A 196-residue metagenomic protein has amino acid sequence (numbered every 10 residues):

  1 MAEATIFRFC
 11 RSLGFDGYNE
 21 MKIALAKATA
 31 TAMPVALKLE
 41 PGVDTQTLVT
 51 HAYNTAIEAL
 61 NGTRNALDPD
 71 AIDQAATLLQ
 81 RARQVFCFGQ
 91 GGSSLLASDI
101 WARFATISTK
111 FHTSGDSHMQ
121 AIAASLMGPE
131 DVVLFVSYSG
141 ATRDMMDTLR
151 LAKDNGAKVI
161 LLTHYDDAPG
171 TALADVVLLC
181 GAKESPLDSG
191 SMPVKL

Functional and structural regions predicted by a protein language model:
E3-A71: HTH-adjacent hinge/linker in prokaryotic transcriptional regulators
Y18, T45-V49, Y53-A56, I72 (+5 more regions): Generic structural signal for well-ordered, non-membrane alpha-helical segments in soluble metabolic enzymes
T50-H51, A75-A76, A123-A124: Short, flexible segments with low predicted structural confidence
G62-N65, T77, S125: Surface-exposed charged/polar residues within alpha-helices that form helix-capping/stabilizing sites and interaction
D70-A82: Glycine-rich phosphate/diphosphate-binding loops that line cofactor/substrate pockets in enzymes
Q80-K195: Glycine-rich phosphate-binding loops that contact phosphosugars or nucleotide phosphates
